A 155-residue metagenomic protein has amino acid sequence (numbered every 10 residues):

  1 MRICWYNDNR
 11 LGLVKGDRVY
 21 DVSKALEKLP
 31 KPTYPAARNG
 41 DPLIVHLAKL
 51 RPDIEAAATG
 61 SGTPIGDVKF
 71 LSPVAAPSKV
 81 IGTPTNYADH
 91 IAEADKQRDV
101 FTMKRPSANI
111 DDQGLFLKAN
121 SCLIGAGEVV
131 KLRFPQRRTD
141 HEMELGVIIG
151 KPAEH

Functional and structural regions predicted by a protein language model:
M1-Q113, Q136: N-terminal non-catalytic cap/leader segment that marks the start of a structured domain
F116: Metabolite-binding pocket within alpha/beta catalytic cores that recognizes anionic/polar moieties
A119-H155: Non-heme Fe(II) oxygenase catalytic core, chiefly the N-lobe of the double-stranded beta-helix
